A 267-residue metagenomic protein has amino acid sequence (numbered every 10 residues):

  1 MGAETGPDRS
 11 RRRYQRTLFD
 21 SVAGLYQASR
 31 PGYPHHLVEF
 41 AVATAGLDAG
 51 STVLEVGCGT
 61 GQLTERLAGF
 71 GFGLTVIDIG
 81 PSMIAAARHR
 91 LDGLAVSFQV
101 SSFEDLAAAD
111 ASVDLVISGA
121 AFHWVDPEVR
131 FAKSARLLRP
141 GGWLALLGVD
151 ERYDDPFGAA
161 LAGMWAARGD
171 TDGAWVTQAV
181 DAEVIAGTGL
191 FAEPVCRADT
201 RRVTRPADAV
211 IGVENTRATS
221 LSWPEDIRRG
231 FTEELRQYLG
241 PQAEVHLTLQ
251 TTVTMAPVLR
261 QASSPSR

Functional and structural regions predicted by a protein language model:
G2-D48: Conserved class I S-adenosyl-L-methionine
G50-S51, A111: Nucleotide donor/acceptor-binding cores
T52, T60-D105: Class I SAM-dependent methyltransferase SAM/SAH-binding core
E55: Class I SAM-dependent methyltransferase core
T60-Q62, A179-R267: Conserved Class I S-adenosyl-L-methionine
L106-L115: A short acidic, Gly/Pro-enriched loop at the edge of an enzyme's catalytic core that lines a small-molecule cofactor
D114-E128: A short SAM/SAH-binding and catalytic strip from SAM-dependent methyltransferases
V129-V203: Conserved catalytic/acceptor-binding region of the Class I
